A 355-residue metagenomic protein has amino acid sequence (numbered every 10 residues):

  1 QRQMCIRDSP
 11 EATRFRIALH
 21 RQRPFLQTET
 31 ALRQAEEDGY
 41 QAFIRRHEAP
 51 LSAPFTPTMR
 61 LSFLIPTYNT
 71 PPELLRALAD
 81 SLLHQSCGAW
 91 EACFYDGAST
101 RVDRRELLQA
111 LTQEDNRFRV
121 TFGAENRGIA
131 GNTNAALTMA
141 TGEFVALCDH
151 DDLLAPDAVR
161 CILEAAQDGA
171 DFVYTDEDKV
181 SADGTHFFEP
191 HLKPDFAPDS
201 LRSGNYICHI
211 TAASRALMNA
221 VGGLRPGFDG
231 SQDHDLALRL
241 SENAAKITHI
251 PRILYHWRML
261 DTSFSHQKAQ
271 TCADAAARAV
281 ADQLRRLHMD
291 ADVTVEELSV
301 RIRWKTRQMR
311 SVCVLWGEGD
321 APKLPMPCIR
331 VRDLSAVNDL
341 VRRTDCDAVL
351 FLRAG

Functional and structural regions predicted by a protein language model:
Q1-I6: Short, small-residue-biased leader/transition segments that mark boundaries at the very start of proteins
R7-R60, K193, S263-K323, V337-N338: Non-catalytic membrane-proximal stalk/linker segments that position and tether the catalytic domains
D80-A89, D320-C328: Short, acidic, metal-binding catalytic loop of nucleotide-sugar glycosyltransferases
D96-L107, E125, G319-A321: A conserved acidic beta->alpha catalytic loop
A130, T138, V180, F187-A216: A recurrent flexible, glycine/aromatic-enriched loop bordering the glycosyltransferase active site that acts as
V145, V349: Short aromatic/hydrophobic "clamp" motif used to bind/position activated sugar donors
L153, D157-F187, L260: Conserved donor NDP-sugar-binding/catalytic core segment of glycosyltransferases
D229-L236: Acidic donor-binding loop at a coil-to-helix junction in glycosyltransferase catalytic cores that engages
